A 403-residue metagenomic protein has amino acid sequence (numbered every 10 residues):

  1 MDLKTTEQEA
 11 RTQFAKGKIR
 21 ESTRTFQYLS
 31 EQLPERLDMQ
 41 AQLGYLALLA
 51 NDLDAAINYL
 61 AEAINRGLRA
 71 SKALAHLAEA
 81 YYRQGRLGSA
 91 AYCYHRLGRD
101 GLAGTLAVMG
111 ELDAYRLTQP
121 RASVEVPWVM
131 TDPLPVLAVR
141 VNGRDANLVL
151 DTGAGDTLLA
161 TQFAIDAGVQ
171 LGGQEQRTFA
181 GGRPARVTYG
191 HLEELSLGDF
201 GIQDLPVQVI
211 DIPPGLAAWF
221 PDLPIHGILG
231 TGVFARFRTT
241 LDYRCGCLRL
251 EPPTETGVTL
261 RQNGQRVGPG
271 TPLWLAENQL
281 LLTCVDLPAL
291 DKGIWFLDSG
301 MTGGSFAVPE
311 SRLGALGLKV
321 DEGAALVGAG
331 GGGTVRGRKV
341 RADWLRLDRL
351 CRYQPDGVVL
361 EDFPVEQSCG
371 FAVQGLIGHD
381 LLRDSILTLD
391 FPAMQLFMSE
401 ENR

Functional and structural regions predicted by a protein language model:
M1-R403: Pepsin/retropepsin-fold aspartyl endopeptidases
